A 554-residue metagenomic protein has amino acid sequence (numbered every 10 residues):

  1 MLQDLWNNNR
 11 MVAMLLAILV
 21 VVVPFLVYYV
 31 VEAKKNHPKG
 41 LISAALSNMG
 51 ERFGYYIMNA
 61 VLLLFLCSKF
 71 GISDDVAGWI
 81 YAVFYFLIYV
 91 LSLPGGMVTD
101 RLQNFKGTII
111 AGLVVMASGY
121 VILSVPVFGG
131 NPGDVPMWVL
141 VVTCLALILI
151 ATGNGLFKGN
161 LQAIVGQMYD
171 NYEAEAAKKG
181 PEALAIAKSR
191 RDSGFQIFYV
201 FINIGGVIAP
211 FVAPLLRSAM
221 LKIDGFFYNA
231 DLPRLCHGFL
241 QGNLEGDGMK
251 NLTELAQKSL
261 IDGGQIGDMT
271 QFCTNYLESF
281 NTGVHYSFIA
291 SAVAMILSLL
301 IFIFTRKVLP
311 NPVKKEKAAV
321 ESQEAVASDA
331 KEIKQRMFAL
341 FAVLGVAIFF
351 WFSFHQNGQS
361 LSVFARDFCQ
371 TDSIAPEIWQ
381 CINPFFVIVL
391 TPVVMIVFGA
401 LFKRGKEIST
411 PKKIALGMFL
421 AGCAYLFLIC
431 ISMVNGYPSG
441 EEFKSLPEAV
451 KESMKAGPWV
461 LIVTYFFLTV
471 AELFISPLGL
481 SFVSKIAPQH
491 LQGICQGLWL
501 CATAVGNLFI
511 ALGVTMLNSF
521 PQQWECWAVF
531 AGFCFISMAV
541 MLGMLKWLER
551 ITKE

Functional and structural regions predicted by a protein language model:
M1-S43, D170-E175, P181-K188, D192 (+6 more regions): Intracellular loop-helix junctions on the cytosolic face of multi-pass helical membrane proteins
K35-Y85, A342, W351-F364: Helix-loop boundary and gating motifs at the non-cytosolic
A45, M49, G119, G133-N160 (+1 more regions): Hydrophobic core of transmembrane alpha-helices in multi-pass small-molecule transporters, especially MFS/SLC-type
A60, L93-P94, V125, I204-A219 (+2 more regions): A gly/Pro-rich, aromatic-decorated transmembrane alpha-helix motif that marks the paired, flexible gating helices
G71-F86, R190-Q196, L361-V389, E407-L416 (+3 more regions): Loop-to-transmembrane helix entry
W79-D100, V207-A209, C381-F398: Central cavity-lining transmembrane alpha-helices of secondary-active solute carriers, predominantly the Major
R101-M116, A400-F419: Cytoplasmic membrane-interface "Motif A"-like loop-to-helix N-cap segments of 12-TM Major Facilitator Superfamily
A111-M137, M418-V450: C-terminal ends and interior cores of transmembrane alpha-helices in multi-pass membrane transporters/permeases
